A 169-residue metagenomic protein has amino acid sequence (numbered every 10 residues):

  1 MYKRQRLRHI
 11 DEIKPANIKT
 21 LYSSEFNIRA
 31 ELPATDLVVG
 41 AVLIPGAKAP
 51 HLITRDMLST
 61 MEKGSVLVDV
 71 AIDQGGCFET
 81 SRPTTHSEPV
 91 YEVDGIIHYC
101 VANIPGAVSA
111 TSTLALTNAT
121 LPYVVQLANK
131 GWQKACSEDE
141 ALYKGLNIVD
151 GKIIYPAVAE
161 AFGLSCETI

Functional and structural regions predicted by a protein language model:
K3-L43, V90: Glycine-rich phosphate/diphosphate-binding loop of Rossmann-like nucleotide-binding domains
R4, Y22-E25, L52, A110 (+1 more regions): Electropositive phosphate-/nucleotide-binding environments in soluble metabolic enzymes
H9, A30, A34, T60 (+2 more regions): Alpha-helical scaffold segments in soluble metabolic enzymes
I10, E31-P33, P50-H51, F78-S81 (+1 more regions): Short, well-ordered secondary-structure micro-motifs
D11, P33, S59-E62, S137 (+1 more regions): Alpha-helix boundary recognition
E12-K19, L37-G40, I44, K63 (+2 more regions): Generic secondary-structure signature for well-ordered alpha-helical cores
V38-Y99: ADP-ribose/adenylate-binding Rossmann-like module
I72, C77-I169: Adenosine-phosphate binding glycine-rich loop
